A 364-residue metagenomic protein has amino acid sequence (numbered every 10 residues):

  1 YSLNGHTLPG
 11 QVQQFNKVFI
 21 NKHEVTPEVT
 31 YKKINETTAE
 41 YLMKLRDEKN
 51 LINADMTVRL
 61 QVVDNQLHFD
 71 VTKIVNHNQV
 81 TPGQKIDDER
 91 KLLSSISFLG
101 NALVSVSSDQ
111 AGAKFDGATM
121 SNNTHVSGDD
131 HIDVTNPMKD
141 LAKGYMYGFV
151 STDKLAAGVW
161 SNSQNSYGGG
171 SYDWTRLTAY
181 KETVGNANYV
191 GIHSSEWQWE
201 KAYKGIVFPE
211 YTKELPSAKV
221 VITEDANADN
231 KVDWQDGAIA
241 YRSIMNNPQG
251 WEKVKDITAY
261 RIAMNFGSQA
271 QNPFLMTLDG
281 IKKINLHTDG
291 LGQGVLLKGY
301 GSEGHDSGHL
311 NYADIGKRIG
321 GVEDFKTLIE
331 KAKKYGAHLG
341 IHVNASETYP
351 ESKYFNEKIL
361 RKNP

Functional and structural regions predicted by a protein language model:
Y1-G294, I319, Y335: Carbohydrate-recognition beta-sandwich/jelly-roll modules in extracellular/periplasmic carbohydrate-active proteins
W251-P364: Aromatic-lined carbohydrate-binding/catalytic grooves of carbohydrate-active enzymes
